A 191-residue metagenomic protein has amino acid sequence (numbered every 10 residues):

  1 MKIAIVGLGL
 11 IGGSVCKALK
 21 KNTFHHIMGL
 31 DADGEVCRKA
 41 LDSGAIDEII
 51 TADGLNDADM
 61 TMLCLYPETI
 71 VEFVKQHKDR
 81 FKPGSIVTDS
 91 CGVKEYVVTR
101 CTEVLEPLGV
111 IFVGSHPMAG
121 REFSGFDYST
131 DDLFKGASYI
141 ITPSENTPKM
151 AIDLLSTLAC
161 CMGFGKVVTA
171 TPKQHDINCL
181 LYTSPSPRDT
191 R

Functional and structural regions predicted by a protein language model:
M1-I49: NAD(P)+-binding Rossmann beta1-loop-alpha1 motif at the extreme N-terminus of oxidoreductases
F24, K82-S85, L108-V110: A short helix->loop->beta-strand "cap" motif at the edges of active sites that frequently abuts
E48-T51, T169: Short acidic-hydrophobic, aromatic-tinged amphipathic segments that line or gate anion-handling sites
G54-K78: Rossmann-like NAD(P)-binding element
F81-V97: ADP-ribose/adenylate-binding Rossmann-like module
V104-A170, D176-C179: Rossmann-fold dinucleotide-binding core
Y182-R191: Single conserved hydrophobic/aromatic residue that forms the stacking wall/gate of nucleotide- or nucleobase-binding
